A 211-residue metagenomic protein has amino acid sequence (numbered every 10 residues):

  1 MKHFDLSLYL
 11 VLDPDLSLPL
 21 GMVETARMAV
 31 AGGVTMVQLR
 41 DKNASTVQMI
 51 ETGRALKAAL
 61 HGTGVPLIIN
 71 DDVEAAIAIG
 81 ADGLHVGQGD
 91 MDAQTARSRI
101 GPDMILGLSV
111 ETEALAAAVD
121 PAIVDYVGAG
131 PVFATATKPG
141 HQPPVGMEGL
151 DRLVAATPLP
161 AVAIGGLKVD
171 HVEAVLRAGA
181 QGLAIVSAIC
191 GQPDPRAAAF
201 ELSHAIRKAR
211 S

Functional and structural regions predicted by a protein language model:
M1-M91, S98-D125, Q142, E148 (+4 more regions): Conserved N-terminal beta1-alpha1 strand-loop-helix module at the mouth
K42, F133-T135: A short, flexible beta-alpha/helix-coil linker loop
T135-A136, H171: Short, solvent-exposed loop/turn segments at secondary-structure junctions
T137-P139, P143: Glycine/threonine-rich flexible loop motifs
